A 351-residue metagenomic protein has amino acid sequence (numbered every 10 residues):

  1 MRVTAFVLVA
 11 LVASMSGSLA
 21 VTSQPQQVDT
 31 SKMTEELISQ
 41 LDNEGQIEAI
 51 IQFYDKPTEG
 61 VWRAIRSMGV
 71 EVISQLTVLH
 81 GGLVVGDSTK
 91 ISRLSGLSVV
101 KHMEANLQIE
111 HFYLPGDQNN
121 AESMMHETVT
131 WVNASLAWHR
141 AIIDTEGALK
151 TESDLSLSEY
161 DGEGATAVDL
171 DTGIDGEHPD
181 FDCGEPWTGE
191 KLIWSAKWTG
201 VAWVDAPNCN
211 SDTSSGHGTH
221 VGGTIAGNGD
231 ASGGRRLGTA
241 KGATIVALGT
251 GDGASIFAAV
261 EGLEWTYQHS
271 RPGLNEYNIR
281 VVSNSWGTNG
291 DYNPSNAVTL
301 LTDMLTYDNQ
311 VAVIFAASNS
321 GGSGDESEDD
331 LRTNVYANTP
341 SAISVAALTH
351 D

Functional and structural regions predicted by a protein language model:
M1-Q24: Secretory targeting signatures
P25-Q26, T145, E152-A258, L274-V281 (+5 more regions): Subtilisin-like serine protease catalytic core
D29, E59-T151, E163, P340: Autoinhibitory propeptides
I47-E59: Short, surface-exposed ligand-recognition loops at beta-strand->loop->(often short) alpha-helix junctions that present
G60-V61, R93, H111-L114, E177-P179 (+2 more regions): Extracytoplasmic/secreted cell-surface and envelope-processing proteins
D171, T302, S318: Active-site glycine-centered loops adjacent to acidic/histidine catalytic or metal-binding residues that shape
N319-T339: Glycine-rich, charge-decorated loop segments at or immediately adjacent to ligand/cofactor-binding or catalytic sites
